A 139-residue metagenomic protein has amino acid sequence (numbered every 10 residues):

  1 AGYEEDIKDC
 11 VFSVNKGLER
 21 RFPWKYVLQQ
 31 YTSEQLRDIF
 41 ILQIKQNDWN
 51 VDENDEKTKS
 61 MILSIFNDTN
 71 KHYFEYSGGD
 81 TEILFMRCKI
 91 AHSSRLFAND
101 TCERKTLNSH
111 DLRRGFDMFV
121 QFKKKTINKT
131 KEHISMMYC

Functional and structural regions predicted by a protein language model:
A1-E4: Structural recognition of the conserved hydrophobic beta-strand(s) that form the central parallel beta-sheet of P-loop
D9-S13, E19-R20, L28-G79, A91-N99 (+1 more regions): Conserved C-terminal "switch" segment of AAA+ ATPases
E82: DNA-recognition element of transcription regulators
C88: Iron-sulfur (Fe-S) cluster-binding segments and ferredoxin-like electron-carrier domains, especially [2Fe-2S]
S94-C139: C-terminal engagement/docking regions of AAA+ P-loop ATPases
